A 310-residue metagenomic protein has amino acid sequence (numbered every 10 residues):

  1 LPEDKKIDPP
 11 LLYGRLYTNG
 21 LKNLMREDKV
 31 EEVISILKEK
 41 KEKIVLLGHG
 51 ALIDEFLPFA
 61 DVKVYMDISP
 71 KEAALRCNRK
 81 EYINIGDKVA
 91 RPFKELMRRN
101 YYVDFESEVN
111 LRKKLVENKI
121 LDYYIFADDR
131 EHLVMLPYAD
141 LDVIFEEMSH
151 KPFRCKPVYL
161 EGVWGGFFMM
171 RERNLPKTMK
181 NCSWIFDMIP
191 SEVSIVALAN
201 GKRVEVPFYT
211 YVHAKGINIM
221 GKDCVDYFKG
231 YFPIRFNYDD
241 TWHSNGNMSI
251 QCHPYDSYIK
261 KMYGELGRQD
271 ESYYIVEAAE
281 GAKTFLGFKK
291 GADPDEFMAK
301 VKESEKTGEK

Functional and structural regions predicted by a protein language model:
L1-K43: ATP-dependent small-molecule kinase phosphotransfer cores that center on conserved nucleotide phosphate-binding segments
P2, E72, R130-V134: A short acidic, often aromatic-flanked loop/helix-cap motif at beta-alpha or helix-coil junctions that lines enzyme
E31-G86: ATP-dependent NMP and nucleoside kinases share a basic, alpha-helical "lid"
I53-D54, R79-D142: Small-molecule kinase domains that catalyze NTP-dependent phosphoryl transfer to phosphate-bearing small molecules
F56-F59, A74-C77, K261-Y263, K283-F288 (+1 more regions): A short secondary-structure junction signal
R79-D87, L96-S107, V158-F167, T284-K289 (+1 more regions): Low-complexity, flexible helical/coil segments
L121-D293: Transition-metal
G287-K310: Double-stranded beta-helix
